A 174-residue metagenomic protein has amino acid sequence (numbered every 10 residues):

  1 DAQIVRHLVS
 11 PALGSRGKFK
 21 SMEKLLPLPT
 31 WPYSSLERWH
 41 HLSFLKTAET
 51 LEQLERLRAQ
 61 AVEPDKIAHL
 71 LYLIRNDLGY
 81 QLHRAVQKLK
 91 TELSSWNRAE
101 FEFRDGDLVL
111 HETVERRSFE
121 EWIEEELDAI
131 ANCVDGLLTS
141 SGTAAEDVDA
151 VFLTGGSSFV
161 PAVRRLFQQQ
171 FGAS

Functional and structural regions predicted by a protein language model:
D1, F171-S174: Short, intrinsically disordered, charge-balanced linker/junction segments flanking boundaries in proteins
D1-R104: Phosphate-binding glycine-rich/basic clefts of nucleotide- and phosphate-handling proteins, predominantly
H7, L166-Q170: Alpha-helical structural signal in soluble globular domains
F19-L36, L137-G155: Short glycine-rich phosphate-binding loop at a beta-alpha junction
L71-G79, L108-L137: Adenine-nucleotide phosphate-binding core of ATP-dependent small-molecule kinases
I74, L78-G79, E146-F167: Glycine-rich phosphate-binding loops at beta-strand->alpha-helix junctions
L89-E92, E121-V148, L166: Phosphate/ATP-binding catalytic cores across multiple sugar-kinase/actin-like superfamilies, primarily ASKHA
